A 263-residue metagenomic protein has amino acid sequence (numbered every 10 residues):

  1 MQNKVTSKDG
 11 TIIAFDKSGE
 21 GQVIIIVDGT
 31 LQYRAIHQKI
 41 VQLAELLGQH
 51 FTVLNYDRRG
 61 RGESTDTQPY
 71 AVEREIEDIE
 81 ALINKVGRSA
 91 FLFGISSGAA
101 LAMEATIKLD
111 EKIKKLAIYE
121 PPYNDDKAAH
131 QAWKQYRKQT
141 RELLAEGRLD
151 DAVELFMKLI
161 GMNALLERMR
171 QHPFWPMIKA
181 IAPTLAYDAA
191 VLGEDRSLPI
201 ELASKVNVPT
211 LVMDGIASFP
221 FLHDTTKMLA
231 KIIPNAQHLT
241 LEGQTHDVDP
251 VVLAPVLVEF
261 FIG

Functional and structural regions predicted by a protein language model:
K4-T65: Conserved HGGG/HGGXW glycine-rich cap/lid loop of the alpha/beta-hydrolase fold
E45, L54-F91: Active-site loop/oxyanion-hole signature of alpha/beta-hydrolase fold enzymes
S89-K127: Conserved hydrolase catalytic core segment
P121-W175, L192: Helix-rich cap/lid subdomain of alpha/beta-hydrolase
P173-L198: Hydrophobic, aromatic-rich cap/lid helix
V206, V212-D214: Short beta-strand/loop motif that positions the catalytic acidic residue of the alpha/beta-hydrolase fold
F219-T225: Conserved alpha/beta-hydrolase "acid-adjacent" motif
N235-G263: Catalytic active-site module of serine/aspartate enzymes centered on a nucleophile-bearing elbow/loop
